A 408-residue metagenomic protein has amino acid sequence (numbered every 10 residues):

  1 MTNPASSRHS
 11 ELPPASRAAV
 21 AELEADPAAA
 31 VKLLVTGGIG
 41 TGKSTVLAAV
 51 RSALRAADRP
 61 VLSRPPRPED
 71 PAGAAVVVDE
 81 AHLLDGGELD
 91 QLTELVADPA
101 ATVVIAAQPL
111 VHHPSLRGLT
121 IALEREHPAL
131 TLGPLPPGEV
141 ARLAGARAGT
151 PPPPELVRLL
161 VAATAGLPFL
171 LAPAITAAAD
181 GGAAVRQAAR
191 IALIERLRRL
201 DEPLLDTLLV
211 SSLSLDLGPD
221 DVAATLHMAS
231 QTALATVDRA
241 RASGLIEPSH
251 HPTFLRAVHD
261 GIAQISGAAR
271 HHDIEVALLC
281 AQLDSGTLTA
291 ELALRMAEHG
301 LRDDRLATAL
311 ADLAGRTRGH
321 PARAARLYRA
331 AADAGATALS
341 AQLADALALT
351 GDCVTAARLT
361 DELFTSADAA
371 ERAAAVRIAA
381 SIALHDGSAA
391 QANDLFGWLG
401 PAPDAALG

Functional and structural regions predicted by a protein language model:
A5-L23: N-terminal pre-P-loop "Q-motif" helix
A25, A97-T102, L110-T164, I175-R190 (+1 more regions): Helix-loop-helix "sensor" segment of P-loop NTPases
A30-K32, A268-D352, L359: Extended alpha-helical scaffolding segments used for macromolecular assembly and cargo binding
V31-V46: Walker A/P-loop nucleotide-binding motif
S63-L92, V104-P109: Conserved P-loop NTPase "ATPase switch" module shared by AAA+ and STAND
H82-G87, T93-V96, P114-S115, T120-L123 (+9 more regions): Internal alpha-solenoid helical repeat scaffolds
G182-L217, T225-M228: Winged-helix-like regulatory helical subdomains adjacent to P-loop NTPase cores
A188-A189, L213-A223, S230-L279: Short capping/hinge segments at domain boundaries that bridge a core fold to an adjacent linker or tail
